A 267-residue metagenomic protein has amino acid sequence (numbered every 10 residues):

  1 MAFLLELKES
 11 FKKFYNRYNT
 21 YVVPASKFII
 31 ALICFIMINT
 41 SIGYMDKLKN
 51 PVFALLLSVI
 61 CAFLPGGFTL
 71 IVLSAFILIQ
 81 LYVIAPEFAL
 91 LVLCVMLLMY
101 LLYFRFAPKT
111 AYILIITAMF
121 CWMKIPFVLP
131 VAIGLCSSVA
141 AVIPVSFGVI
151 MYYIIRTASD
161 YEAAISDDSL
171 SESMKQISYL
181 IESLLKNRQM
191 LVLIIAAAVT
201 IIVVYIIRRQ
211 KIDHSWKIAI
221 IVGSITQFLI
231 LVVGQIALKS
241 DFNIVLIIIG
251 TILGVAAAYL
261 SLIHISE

Functional and structural regions predicted by a protein language model:
M1-R17: Short, Lys/Arg-rich, polar N-terminal cytosolic tail immediately upstream of the first transmembrane signal-anchor
T20-S74, L81: Hydrophobic transmembrane alpha-helices
Y44-V52, G66-L70, P86-V92, K109-Y112 (+3 more regions): Short, aromatic-rich membrane-interface segments at the entry and exit of alpha-helical transmembrane domains
M45-L48, L81-C94, N187-I195: Structural signature of hydrophobic alpha-helical transmembrane segments
V59, V72-S146: Membrane-interface helix-loop-helix junctions at boundaries between adjacent transmembrane segments
C121, L129-K239: Generic multipass alpha-helical transmembrane bundles of integral membrane proteins
L246-A257: Small-residue-rich transmembrane alpha-helices that serve as helix-helix interface/gating elements in multipass
I263-E267: Conserved small/polar residues in nucleotide/adenosyl-binding loops
